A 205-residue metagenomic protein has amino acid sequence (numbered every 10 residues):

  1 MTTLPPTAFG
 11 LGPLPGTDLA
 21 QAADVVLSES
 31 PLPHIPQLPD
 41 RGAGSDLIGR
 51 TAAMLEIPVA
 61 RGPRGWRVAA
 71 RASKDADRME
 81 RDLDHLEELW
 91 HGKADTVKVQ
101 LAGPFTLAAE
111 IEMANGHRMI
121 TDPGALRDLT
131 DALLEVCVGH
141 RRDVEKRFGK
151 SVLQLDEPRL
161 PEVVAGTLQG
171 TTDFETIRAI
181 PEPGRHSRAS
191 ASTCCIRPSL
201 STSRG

Functional and structural regions predicted by a protein language model:
M1-D122: Alpha/beta catalytic barrel-like cores
E56-G65, G116-R127, G166-P183: Short, Lys/Arg-enriched charge-dense amphipathic segments
A72-G92, A125-S151: An active-site-proximal structural segment forming one wall of the substrate-binding cleft that immediately precedes
L129-A132, V136-G205: Active-site loop segments of alpha/beta catalytic cores
